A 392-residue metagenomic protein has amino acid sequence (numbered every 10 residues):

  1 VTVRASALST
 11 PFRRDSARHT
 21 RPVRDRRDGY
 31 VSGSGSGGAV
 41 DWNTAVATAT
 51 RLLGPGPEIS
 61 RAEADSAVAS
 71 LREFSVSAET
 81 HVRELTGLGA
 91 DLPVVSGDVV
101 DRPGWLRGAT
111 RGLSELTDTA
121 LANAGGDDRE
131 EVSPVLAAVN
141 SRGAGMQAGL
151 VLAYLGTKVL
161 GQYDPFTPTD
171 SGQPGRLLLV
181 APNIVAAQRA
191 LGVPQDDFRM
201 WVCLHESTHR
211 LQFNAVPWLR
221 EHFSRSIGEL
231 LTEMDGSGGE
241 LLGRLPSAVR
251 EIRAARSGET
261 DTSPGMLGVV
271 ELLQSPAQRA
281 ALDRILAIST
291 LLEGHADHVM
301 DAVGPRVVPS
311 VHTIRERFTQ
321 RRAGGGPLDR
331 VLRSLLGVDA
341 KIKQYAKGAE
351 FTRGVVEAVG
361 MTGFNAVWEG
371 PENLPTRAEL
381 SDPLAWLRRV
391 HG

Functional and structural regions predicted by a protein language model:
T2-R14, R18-E115, A346, A358-G392: N-terminal low-structure segments adjacent to metalloprotease catalytic domains across cellular compartments
G33-A47, L160-V180, G258-P264: Acidic, low-complexity proline/glycine-rich segments
F74-P182: Auxiliary, metal-adjacent structural segments of Zn-dependent hydrolase domains
A153-L160, N214-E271, P276, A280-V308: Post-HExxH zinc-binding segment in Zn-dependent metallohydrolases
V185-V202: Short pre-active-site segment immediately N-terminal to the catalytic Zn-binding motif
R199-N214: Active-site recognition of the HExxH zinc-binding catalytic motif
L267-G392: Pan-zinc metallopeptidase signature
